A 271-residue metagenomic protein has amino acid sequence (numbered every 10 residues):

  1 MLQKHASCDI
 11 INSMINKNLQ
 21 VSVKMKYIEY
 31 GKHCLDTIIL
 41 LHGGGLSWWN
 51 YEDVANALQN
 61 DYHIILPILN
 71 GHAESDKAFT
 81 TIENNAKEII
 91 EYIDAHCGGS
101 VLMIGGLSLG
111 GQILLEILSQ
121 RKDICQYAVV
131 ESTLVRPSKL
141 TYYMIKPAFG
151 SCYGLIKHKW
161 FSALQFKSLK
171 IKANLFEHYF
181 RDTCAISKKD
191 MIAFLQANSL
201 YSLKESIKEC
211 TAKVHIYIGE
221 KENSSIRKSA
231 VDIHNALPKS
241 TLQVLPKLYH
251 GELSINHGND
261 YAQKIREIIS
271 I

Functional and structural regions predicted by a protein language model:
I28-E74: Conserved HGGG/HGGXW glycine-rich cap/lid loop of the alpha/beta-hydrolase fold
I65-G105: Active-site loop/oxyanion-hole signature of alpha/beta-hydrolase fold enzymes
G106-G110, L114: Gly/Ala-rich beta-loop-alpha elbow adjacent to hydrolase catalytic centers
S119, C125-L155: Flexible "cap/lid" loop of the alpha/beta hydrolase fold
K139-T141, L155-K208: Conserved alpha/beta-hydrolase catalytic His-Asp/Glu region
C210, I216-I218: Short beta-strand/loop motif that positions the catalytic acidic residue of the alpha/beta-hydrolase fold
K221-S225, G251: Acidic catalytic loop of the alpha/beta-hydrolase fold
L248-D260: Catalytic histidine-centered segment of alpha/beta-hydrolase-like enzymes
